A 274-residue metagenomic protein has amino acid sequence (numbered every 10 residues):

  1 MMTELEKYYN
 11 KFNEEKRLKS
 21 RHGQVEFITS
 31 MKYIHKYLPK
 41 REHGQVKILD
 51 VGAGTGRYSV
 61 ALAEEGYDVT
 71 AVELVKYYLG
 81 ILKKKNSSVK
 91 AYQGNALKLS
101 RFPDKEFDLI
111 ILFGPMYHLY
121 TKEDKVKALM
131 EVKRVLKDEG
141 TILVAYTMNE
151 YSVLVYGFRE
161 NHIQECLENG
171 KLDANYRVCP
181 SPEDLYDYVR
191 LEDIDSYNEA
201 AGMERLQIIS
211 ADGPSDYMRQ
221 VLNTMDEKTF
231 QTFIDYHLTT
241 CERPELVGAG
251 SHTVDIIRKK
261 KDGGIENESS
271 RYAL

Functional and structural regions predicted by a protein language model:
M1-H43, R57: Conserved class I S-adenosyl-L-methionine
G44-G52: Conserved class I S-adenosyl-L-methionine
G56-K98: Class I SAM-dependent methyltransferase SAM/SAH-binding core
S100-I110: A short acidic, Gly/Pro-enriched loop at the edge of an enzyme's catalytic core that lines a small-molecule cofactor
V126-D138: A short glycine-rich, Lys/Arg-flanked "PGG" loop and its adjoining helix->strand segment in the class I
I142-G170: Conserved class I S-adenosyl-L-methionine
L185-G202, I208: Short alpha-helix
L206-E268, L274: A C-terminal cap/extension of S-adenosyl-L-methionine-dependent methyltransferases that defines the acceptor-substrate
